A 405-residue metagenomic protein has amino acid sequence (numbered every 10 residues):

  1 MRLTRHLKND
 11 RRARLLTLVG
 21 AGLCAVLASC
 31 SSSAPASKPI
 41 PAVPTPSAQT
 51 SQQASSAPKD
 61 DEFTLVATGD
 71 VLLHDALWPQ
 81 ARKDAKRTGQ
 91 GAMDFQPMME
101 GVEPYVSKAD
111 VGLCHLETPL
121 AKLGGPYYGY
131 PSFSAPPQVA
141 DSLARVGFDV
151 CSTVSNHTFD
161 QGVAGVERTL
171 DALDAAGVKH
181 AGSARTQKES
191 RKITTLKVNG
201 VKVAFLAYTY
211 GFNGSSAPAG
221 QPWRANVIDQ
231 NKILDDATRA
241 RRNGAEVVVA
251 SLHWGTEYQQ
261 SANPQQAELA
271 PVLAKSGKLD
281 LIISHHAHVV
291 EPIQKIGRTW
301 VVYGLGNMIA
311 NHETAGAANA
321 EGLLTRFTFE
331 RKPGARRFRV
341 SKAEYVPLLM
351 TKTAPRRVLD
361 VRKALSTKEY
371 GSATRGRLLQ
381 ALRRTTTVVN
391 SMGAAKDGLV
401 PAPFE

Functional and structural regions predicted by a protein language model:
R2-H6, A34-E405: Acidic, metal/ion-coordinating pockets
L3-V19: Bacterial N-terminal signal peptides that target proteins for export
V26-S29: C-terminal motif of bacterial Sec signal peptides marking the signal peptidase cleavage site
